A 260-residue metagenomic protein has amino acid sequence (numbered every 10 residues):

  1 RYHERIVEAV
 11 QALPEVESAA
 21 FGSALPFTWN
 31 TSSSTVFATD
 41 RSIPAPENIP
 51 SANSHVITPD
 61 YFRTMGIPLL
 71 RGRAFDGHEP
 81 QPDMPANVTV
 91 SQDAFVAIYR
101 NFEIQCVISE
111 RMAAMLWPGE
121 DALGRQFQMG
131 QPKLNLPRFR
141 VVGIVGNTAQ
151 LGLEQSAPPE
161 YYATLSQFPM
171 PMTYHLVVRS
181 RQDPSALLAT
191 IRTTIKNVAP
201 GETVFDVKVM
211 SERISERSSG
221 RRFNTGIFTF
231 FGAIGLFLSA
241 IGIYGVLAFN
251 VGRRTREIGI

Functional and structural regions predicted by a protein language model:
R1-H3: Membrane-interface junction motifs in transport/secretion proteins
V7-G220, G226-T229: Mid-to-C-terminal secondary-structure elements that act as membrane-proximal/extracytoplasmic interface segments
R63, A114, L238, Y244 (+1 more regions): A cross-family signal for key residues in well-ordered alpha-helices that form functional helical elements
T225-G245: Alpha-helical transmembrane segments of integral membrane proteins
I241-I260: Intracellular coupling helices
